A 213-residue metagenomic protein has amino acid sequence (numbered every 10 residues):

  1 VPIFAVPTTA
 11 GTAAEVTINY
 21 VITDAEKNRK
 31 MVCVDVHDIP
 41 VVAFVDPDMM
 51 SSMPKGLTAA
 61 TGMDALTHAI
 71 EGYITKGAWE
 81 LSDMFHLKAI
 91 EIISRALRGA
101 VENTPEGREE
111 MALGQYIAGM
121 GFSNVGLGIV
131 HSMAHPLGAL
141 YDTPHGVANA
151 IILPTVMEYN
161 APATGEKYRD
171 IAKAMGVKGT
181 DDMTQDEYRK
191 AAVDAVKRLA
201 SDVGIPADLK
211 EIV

Functional and structural regions predicted by a protein language model:
V1-N19: Proline/glycine-rich low-complexity loops and linkers
T8-G11, M49, P154-M157: Acidic, glycine-rich active-site loops and adjacent beta-strand->loop/helix elements that engage anionic groups
G11, Y116-N149: Glycine-rich phosphate/pyrophosphate-binding beta-alpha loops
V16-V125: Carboxylate- and glycine-rich phosphate/diphosphate-binding segment that chelates Mg2+/Mn2+
M63, I90, V130, N149-A150 (+1 more regions): A general structural signal for well-ordered alpha-helical segments in protein cores
Y73-W79, V125-L127, Y159-E166, A207: Short helix-capping/linker segments at secondary-structure and domain boundaries
L140-V213: Gly/Pro-rich interdomain helix-loop hinge
